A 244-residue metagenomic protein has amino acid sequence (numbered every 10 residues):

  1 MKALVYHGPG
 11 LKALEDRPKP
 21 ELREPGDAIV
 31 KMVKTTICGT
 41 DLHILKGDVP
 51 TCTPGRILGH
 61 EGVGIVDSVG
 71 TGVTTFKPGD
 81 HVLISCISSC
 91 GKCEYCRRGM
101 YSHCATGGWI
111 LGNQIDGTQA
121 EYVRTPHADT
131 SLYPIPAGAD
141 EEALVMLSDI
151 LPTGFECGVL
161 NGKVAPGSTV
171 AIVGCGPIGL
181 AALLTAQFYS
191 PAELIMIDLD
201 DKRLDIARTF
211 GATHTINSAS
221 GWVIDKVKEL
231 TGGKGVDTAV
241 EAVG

Functional and structural regions predicted by a protein language model:
H7, K19-P20, T53-G59, L111-D116 (+1 more regions): Short Gly/Pro-enriched turn/cap motifs at secondary-structure boundaries
P20-T35, D48-R97, P136-A139: Glycine-rich beta-strand-centered segment in the early N-terminal region that forms part of a ligand/cofactor-binding
T40-K46: Cytochrome P450 core scaffold surrounding the K-helix E-X-X-R motif and the conserved "meander" helix-loop region
C90-V173: NAD(P)H dinucleotide-binding glycine-rich loop of Rossmann-like/cofactor-binding domains, especially the beta1-alpha1
A139-G221, D225, T238: Mid-domain Rossmann-like dinucleotide-binding core that forms the NAD(H)/NADP(H) cofactor-binding site
L230-T238: A glycine-rich helix->loop->beta "capping" turn within Rossmann-like NAD(P)(H)-dependent oxidoreductase domains
E241-G244: Beta-loop-alpha module in the N-terminal Rossmann-like domain of NAD(P)-dependent dehydrogenases, especially those
